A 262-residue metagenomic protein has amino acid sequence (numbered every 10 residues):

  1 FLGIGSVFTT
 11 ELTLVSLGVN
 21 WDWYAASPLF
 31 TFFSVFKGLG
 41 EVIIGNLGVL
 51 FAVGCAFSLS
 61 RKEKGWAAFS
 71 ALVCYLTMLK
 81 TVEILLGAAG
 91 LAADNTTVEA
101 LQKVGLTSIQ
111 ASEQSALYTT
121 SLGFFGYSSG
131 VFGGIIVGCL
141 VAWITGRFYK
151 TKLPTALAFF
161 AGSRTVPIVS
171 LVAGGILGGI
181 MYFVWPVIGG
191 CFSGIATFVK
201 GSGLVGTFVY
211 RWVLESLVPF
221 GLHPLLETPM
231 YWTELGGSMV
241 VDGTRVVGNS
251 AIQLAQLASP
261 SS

Functional and structural regions predicted by a protein language model:
F1-F8, F69-I84, S170-G179, Y210-Y231 (+1 more regions): Hydrophobic alpha-helical membrane-insertion segments
F1-T151: Early transmembrane hairpin of solute transport permeases
Y24-F32, I44-N46, S128-F132, G162-I168 (+2 more regions): Membrane-interfacial loop-to-helix junctions in multi-pass transporters
I43, L47, A93-G105, M181-G190 (+2 more regions): Juxtamembrane/interfacial segments around transmembrane helices
L59-A71, R147-P167, S238-N249: Cytoplasmic juxtamembrane regions at transmembrane-helix boundaries
T97, T120-S128, L140-V141, T145-G174 (+2 more regions): Membrane-interface helix-loop-helix junctions at boundaries between adjacent transmembrane segments
W185-N249: Aromatic-rich transmembrane-lumenal/periplasmic boundary elements in polytopic membrane proteins
D242-S262: Helix-loop-helix junctions within the multi-pass membrane cores of secondary transporters/permeases
